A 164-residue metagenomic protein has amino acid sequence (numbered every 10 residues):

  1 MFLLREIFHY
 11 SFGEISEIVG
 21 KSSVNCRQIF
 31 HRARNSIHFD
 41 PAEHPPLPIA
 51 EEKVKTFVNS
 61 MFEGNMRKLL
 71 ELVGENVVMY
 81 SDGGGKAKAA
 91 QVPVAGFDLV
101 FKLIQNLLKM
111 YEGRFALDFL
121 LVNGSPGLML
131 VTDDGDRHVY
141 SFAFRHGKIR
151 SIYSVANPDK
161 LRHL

Functional and structural regions predicted by a protein language model:
M1-Y10: Short amphipathic alpha helix immediately N-terminal
Y10, K86, P158-L161: Flexible, glycine-rich phosphate/dinucleotide-binding loops and adjacent beta-alpha linkers at cofactor/substrate
E14-E17, S23-L103: Solvent-exposed, charged amphipathic helical/linker segments at domain boundaries
D98-L164: Low-complexity, glycine/alanine/valine/leucine- and proline-rich hydrophobic stretches
